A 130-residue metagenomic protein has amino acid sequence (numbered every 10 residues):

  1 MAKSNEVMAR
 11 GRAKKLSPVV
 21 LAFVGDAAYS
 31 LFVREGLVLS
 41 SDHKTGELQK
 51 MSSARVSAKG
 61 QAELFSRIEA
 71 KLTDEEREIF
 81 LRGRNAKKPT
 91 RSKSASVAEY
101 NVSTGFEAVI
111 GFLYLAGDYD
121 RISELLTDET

Functional and structural regions predicted by a protein language model:
M1-T130: Double-stranded RNA-binding/processing signature
